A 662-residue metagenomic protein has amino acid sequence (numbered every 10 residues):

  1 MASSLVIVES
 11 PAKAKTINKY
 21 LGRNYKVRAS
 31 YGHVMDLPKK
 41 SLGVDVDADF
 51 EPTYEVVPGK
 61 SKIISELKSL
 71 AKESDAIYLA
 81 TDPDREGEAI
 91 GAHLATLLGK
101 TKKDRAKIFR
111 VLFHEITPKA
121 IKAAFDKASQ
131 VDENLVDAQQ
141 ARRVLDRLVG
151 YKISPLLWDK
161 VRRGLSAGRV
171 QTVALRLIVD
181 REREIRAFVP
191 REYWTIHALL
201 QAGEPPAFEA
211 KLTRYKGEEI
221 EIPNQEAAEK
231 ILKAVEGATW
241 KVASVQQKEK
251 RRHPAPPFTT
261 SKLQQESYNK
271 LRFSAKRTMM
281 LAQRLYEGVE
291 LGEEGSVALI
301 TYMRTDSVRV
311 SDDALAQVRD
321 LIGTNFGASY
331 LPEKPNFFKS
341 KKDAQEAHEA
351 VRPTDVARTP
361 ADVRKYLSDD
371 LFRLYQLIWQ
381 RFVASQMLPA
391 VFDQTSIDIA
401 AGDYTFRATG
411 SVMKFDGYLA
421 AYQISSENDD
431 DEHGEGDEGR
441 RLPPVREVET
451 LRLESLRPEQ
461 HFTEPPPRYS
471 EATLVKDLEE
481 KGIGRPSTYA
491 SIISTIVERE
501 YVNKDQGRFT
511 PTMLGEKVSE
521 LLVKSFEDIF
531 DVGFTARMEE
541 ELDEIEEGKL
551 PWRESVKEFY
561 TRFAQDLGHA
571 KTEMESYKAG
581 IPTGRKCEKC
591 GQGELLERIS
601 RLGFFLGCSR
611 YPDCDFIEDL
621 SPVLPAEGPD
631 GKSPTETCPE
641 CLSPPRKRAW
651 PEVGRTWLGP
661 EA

Functional and structural regions predicted by a protein language model:
M1-Q140, F338, E427-D430, R457: Intrinsically disordered, low-complexity regulatory segments
A2, D82-D84, V161-S166, Q247-P256 (+3 more regions): Conserved short loop/turn motifs at secondary-structure junctions
A2-L5, T16, Y25, L97 (+6 more regions): Basic, low-complexity terminal or inter-domain segments flanking catalytic cores
T16, Y20, E66, A89-L97 (+10 more regions): Alpha-helical scaffold elements adjacent to nucleotide-binding pockets in ATP/GTP-utilizing enzyme cores
I116-A198, Q247-K248: C-terminal or mid-to-C-terminal helical accessory/interaction module adjacent to the motor/catalytic core
A141-I153, V170, L200-A202, K250-K262 (+6 more regions): Core structural elements
E219-P256, E449: Metal- or metallocofactor-binding catalytic centers and their adjacent structured scaffolds across diverse enzyme
K262-S274, V475-R485: Short helix-coil junctions and helix-kink-helix linkers
